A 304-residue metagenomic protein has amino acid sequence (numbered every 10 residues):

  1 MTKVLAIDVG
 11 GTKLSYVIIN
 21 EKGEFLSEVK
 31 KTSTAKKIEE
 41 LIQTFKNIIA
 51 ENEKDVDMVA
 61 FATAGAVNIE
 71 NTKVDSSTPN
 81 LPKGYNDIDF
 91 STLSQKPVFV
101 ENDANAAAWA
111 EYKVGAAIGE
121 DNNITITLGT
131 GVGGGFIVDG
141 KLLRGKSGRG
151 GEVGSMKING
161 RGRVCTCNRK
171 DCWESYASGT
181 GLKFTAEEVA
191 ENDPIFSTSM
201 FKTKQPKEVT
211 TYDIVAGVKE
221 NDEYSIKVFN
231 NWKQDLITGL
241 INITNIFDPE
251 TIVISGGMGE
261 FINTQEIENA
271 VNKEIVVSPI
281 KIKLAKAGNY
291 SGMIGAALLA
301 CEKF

Functional and structural regions predicted by a protein language model:
K3-Q43, K73-S76, G148: Short glycine-rich, Thr/Ser-proximal phosphate-binding strand/loop in the N-terminal lobe of ATP-dependent enzymes
V4-D8, M58-A60, N123-T127, T166 (+1 more regions): Short glycine-aspartate micro-motif
K13, I69, N80, P249-A270 (+1 more regions): Glycine-rich phosphate-binding loops at beta-strand->alpha-helix junctions
L14, E174-I241, F247-T251: A mobile "lid/hinge" subdomain adjacent to the ATP/sugar-phosphate binding pocket shared across diverse ATP-dependent
I19, E101, N105-K113, G259 (+1 more regions): Glycine-rich phosphate-binding/hydrolytic loop that grips phosphoryl groups
S33-K46, M58-V59, G65-I124, T264-E274: Glycine-rich phosphate-binding loop and adjoining helix at the ATP-binding site of ATP-dependent phosphoryl-transfer
D55-A64, F99, D248-G257, K283: Short glycine-rich phosphate-binding loop at a beta-alpha junction
I118-Y176: Glycine-rich phosphate-binding loop of actin/hexokinase-like ATP-binding domains
